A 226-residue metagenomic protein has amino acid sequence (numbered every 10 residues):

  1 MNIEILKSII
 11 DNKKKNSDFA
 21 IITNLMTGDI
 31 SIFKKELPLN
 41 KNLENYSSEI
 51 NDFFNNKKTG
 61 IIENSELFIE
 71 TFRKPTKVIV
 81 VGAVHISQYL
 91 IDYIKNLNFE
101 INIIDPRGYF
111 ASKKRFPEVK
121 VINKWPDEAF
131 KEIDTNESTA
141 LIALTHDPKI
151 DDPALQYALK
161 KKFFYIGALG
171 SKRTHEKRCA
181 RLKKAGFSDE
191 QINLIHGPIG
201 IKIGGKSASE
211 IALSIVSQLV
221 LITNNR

Functional and structural regions predicted by a protein language model:
M1-P117, N136, T174, A180-K183 (+1 more regions): Segments forming oxygen-rich coordination pockets for charged ligands
Y93, P153-Y157: A short acidic, amphipathic alpha-helical/loop segment
K120-W125: Short acidic-hydrophobic, aromatic-tinged amphipathic segments that line or gate anion-handling sites
D127-E137: Short amphipathic alpha-helix with an adjacent loop that forms part of the alpha/beta core around
A140, Q156-R181: ADP-ribose/adenylate-binding Rossmann-like module
H146-K149, S171-K172: Short glycine-rich anion-binding loops that position phosphate/pyrophosphate groups of nucleotides and phosphorylated
L169-R226: Adenosine-phosphate binding glycine-rich loop
